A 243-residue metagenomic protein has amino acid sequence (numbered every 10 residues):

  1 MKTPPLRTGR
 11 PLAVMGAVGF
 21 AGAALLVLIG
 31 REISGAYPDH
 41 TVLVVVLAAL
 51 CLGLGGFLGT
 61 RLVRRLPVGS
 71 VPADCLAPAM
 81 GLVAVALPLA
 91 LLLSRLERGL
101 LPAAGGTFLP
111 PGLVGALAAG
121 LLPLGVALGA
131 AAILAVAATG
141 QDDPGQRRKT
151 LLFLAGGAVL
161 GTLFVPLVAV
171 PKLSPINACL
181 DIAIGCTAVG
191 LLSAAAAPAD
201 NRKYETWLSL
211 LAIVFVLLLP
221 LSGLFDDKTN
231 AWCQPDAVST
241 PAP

Functional and structural regions predicted by a protein language model:
M1-P243: Alpha-helical transmembrane segments of multi-pass membrane proteins
